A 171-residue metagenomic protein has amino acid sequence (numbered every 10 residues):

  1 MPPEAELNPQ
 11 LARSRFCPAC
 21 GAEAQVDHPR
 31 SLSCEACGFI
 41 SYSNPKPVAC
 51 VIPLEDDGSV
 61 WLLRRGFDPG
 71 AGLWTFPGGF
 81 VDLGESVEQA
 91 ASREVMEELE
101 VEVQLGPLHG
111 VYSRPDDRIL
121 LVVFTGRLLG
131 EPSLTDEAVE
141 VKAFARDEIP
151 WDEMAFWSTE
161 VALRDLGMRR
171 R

Functional and structural regions predicted by a protein language model:
P2-L7, E55-E97: Conserved Nudix-box catalytic region and its N-terminal flanking loop in Nudix hydrolases and closely related
Q10-F16, R30: Short metal-coordination and nucleic-acid-contact micro-motifs, chiefly zinc-binding Cys/His arrays
C17-C20, C34-C37: Short cysteine-rich clusters marking metal-coordination/redox-active sites
G21-A24, S41: Cys/His-rich microdomains that often coordinate metals
V26-R30, S43-N44: Short, non-ligating residues that shape and space the ligands of small metal-coordination modules and catalytic
E35-V60, F80: Conserved N-terminal beta-strand and adjoining loop/helix that marks the start of the Nudix/MutT-like hydrolase domain
G110-L134, K142, A162, G167: Active-site-adjacent beta-strand/loop module that shapes the phosphate/pyrophosphate-binding cleft
L134-L163: NUDIX/MutT-family hydrolases
